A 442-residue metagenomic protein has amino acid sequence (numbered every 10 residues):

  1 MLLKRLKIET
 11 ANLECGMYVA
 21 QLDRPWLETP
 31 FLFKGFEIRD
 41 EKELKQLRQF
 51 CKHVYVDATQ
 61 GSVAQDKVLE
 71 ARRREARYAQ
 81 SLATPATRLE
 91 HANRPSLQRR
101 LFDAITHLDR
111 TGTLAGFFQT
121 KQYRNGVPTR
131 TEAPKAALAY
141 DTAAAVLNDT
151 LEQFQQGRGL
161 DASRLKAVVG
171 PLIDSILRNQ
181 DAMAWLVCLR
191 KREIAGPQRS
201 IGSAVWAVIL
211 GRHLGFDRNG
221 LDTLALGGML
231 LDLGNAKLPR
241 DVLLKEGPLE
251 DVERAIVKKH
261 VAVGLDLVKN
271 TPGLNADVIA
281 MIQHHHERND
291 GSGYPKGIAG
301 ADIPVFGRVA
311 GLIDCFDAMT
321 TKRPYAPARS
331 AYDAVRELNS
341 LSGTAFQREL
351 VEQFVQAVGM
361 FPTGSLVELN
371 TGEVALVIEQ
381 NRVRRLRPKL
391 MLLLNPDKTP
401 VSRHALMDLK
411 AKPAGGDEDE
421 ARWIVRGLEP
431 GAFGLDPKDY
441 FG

Functional and structural regions predicted by a protein language model:
M1-G196, A405-G442: Non-catalytic interface/linker regions that flank or bridge core catalytic/transmembrane domains
Y123-G442: Histidine- and acidic-residue-rich, metal-dependent catalytic cores
